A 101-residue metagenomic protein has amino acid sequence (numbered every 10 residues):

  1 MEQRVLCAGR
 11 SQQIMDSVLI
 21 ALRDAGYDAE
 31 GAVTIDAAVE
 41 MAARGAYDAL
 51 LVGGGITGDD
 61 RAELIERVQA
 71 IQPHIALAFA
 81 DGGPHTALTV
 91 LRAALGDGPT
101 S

Functional and structural regions predicted by a protein language model:
E2-S11, V18, L50: Conserved acidic segment of CheY-like receiver
A8-Q12, G53-G55, A80-G82: Structural motif
A21-L22: Alpha-helical interaction/dimerization surfaces of two-component signaling modules
G26-V33: Short hydrophobic/Thr-rich beta-strand motif most characteristic of the beta2 strand and flanking loop of CheY-like
V33-Y47: Acidic, metal-coordinating helix/loop segments flanking the phosphotransfer/catalytic sites of two-component signaling
I35-D36, G55, A87-L91: Conserved N-terminal glycine/acidic-rich loop preference
V52-R67: Conserved phosphotransfer microenvironments
A70-S101: Ser/Thr/Gly-rich flexible loops in soluble cytosolic domains mediating phosphotransfer, phosphorylation
